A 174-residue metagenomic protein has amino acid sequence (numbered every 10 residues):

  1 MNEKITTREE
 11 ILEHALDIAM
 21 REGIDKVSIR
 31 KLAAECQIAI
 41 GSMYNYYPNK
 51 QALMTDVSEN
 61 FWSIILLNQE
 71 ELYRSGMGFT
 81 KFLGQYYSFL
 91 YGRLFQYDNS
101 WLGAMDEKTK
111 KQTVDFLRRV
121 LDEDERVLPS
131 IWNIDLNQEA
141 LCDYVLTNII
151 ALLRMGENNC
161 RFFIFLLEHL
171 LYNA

Functional and structural regions predicted by a protein language model:
M1-E13, D122, R126-I131, I164-A174: Short, Lys/Arg-enriched, disordered terminal segments
M1-E22, K26-E35, A52: Basic, helix-initiating cap at the start of DNA-binding domains
I11-A19, F61, I65, L90: Short hydrophobic clusters on alpha-helical segments that form packing/core surfaces in small helical domains
Q37-Y47: Short hydrophobic/aromatic patch on the recognition helix
L53-F61: Alpha-helical DNA-contacting segments of helix-turn-helix folds
D56, N68-F95, C142: Hydrophobic alpha-helical connector segments
Q85, F89-G92, Q96, L102-D143 (+1 more regions): Amphipathic alpha-helical packing segments from all-alpha helical-bundle domains
L90, V145-I149, L170: Short alpha-helical scaffolding segments that buttress acidic/His motifs in well-ordered protein cores
